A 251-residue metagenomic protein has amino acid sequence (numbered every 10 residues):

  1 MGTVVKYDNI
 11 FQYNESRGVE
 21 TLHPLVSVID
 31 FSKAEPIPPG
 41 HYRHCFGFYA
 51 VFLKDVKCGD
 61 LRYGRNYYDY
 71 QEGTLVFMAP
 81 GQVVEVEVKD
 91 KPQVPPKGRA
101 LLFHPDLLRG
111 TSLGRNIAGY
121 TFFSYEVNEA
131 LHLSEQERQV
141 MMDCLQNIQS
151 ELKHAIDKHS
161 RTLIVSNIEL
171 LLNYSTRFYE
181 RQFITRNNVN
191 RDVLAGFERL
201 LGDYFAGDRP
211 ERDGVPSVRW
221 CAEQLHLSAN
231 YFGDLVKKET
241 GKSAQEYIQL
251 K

Functional and structural regions predicted by a protein language model:
M1-D69: Generic protein-terminus/edge-of-domain signal
V56-G59, G81-V83, P105-L108: Short, charged/polar surface micro-motifs in flexible loops or helix N-caps
D60-R62, V84-Q93: Short beta-strand His + acidic residue motifs that chelate non-heme Fe in jelly-roll/DSBH and cupin folds
R65-A79: Short acidic-glycine-tyrosine-enriched beta hairpin
K89-H154: A hydrophobic/aromatic-rich effector-binding and dimerization subdomain of bacterial HTH-type transcriptional regulators
Q139-G202: An amphipathic alpha-helical interaction segment
E198-R219: Short, flexible, glycine-rich and Lys/Arg-enriched loop motifs at helix boundaries that contact anionic partners
V215-K251: Basic/polar phosphate-binding segments, predominantly the helix-turn-helix DNA-binding elements of transcriptional
